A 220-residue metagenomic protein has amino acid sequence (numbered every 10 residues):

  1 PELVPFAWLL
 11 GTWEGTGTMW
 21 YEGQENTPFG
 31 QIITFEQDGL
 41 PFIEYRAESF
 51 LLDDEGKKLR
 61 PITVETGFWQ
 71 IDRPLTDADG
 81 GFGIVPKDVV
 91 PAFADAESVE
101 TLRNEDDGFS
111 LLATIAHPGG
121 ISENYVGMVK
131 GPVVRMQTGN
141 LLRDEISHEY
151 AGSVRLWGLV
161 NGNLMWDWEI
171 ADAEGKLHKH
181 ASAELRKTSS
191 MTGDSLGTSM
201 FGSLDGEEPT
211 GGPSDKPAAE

Functional and structural regions predicted by a protein language model:
L3-M191, S195-F201, E207-K216, E220: Soluble ligand-binding/transfer domains with enclosed cavities or grooves
